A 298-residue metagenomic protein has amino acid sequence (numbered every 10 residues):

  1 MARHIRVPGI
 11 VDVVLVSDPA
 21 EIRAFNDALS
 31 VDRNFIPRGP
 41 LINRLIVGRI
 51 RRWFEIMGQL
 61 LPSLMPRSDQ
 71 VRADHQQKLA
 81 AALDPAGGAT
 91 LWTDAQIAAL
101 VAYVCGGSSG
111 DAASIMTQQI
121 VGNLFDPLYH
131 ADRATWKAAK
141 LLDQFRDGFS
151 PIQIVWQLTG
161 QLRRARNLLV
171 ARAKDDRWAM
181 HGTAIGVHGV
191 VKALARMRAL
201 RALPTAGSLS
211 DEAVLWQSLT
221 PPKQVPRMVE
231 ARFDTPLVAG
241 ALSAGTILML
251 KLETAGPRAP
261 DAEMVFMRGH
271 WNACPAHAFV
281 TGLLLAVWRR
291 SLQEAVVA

Functional and structural regions predicted by a protein language model:
M1-R23, D27-A298: Cytochrome P450
